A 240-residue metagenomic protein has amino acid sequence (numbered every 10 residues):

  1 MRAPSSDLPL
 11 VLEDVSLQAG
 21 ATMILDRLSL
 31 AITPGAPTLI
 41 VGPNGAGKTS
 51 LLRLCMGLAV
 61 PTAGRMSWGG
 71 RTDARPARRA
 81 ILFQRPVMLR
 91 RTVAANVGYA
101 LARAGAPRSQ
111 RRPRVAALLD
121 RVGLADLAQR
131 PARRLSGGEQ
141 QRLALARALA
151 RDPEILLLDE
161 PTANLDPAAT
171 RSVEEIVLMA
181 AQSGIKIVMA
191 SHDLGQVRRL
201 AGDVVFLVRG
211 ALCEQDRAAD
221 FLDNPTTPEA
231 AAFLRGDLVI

Functional and structural regions predicted by a protein language model:
M56: Helix-to-loop junction immediately C-terminal to a conserved catalytic motif
S109-L127: Conserved ABC ATPase "signature" region
P131-L135, E139: Conserved ABC ATPase signature
L156-D159: Catalytic Walker B motif of ABC-type/P-loop ATPase nucleotide-binding domains
P167-A169: Helix N-cap at the start of a conserved alpha-helix in ABC-type nucleotide-binding domains
S191-H192: H-loop/switch region of ABC-family ATPase nucleotide-binding domains
V197-R199: A short, surface-exposed alpha-helical micro-motif characterized by mixed small hydrophobic and charged/polar residues
